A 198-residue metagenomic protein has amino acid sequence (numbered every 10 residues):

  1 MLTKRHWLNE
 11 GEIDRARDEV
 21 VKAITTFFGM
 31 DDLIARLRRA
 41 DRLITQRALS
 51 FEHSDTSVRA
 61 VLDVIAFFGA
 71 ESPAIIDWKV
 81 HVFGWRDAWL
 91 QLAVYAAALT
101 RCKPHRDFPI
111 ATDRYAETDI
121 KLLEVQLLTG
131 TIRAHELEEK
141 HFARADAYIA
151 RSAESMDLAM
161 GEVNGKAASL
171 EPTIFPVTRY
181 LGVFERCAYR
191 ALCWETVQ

Functional and structural regions predicted by a protein language model:
M1-Q198: RecB-family 4Fe-4S metal-dependent nuclease core
